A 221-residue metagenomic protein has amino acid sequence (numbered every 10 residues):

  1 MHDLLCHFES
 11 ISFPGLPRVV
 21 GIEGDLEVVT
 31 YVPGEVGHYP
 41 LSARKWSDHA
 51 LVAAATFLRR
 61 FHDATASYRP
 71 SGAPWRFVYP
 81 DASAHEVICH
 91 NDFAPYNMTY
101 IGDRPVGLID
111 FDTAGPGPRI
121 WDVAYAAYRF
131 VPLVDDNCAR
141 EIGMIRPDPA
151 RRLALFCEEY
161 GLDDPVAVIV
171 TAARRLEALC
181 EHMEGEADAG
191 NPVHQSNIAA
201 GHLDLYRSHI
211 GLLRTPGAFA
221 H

Functional and structural regions predicted by a protein language model:
M1, A54, R146-L153, P165 (+1 more regions): A structural signal for well-ordered alpha-helical scaffolds and beta->alpha junctions
M1-A64, Y68: A conserved alpha-helical element in kinase catalytic cores
V19, Y79-D122, P132: Active-site acidic catalytic loop and adjacent metal/ATP-binding pocket of ATP-dependent phosphoryl transfer enzymes
P40-P74, E86-N91, Y96, Y100-I101 (+1 more regions): Conserved kinase catalytic-core helix
P40-R44, G115-G117, N137-R140: Short, polar/flexible loop-turn hinges at active-site or ligand-entry regions and domain interfaces
V123-G161, L176-A187: Active-site activation/catalytic loop segments of kinase-like enzymes and analogous catalytic loops in related
A167-A172: Eukaryotic Ser/Thr/Pro-rich intrinsically disordered, low-complexity regulatory regions
L179-H221: ATP/Mg2+ or Mg2+-diphosphate-binding catalytic cores that bind nucleotide phosphates or diphosphates via glycine-rich
